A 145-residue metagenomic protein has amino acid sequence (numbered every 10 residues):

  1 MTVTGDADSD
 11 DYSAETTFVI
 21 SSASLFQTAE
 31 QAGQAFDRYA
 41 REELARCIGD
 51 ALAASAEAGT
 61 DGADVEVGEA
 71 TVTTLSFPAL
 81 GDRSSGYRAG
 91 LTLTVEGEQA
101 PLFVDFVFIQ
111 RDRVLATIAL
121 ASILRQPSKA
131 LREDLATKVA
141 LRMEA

Functional and structural regions predicted by a protein language model:
M1-E98: A small/polar (G/S/T-enriched), proline-flanked helix-loop surface module common in exported/cell-envelope proteins
E15, V67-R142: A short, solvent-exposed beta-edge/loop patch
